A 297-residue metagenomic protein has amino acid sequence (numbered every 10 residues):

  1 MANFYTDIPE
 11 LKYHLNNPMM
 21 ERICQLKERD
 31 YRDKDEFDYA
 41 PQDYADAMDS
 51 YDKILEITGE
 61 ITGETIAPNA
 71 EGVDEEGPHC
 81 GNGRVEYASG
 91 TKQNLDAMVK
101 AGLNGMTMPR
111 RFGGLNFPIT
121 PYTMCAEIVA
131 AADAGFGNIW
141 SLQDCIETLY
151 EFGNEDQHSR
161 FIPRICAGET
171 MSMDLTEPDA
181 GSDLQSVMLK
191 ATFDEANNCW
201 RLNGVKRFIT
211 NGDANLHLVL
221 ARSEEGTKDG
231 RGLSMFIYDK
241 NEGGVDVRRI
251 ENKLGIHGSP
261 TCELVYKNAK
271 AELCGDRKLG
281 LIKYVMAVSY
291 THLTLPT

Functional and structural regions predicted by a protein language model:
M1-F136, D156, R160: Amphipathic, small/basic residue-rich leader segments at the start of a protein or domain
R84-Q93, M106-T107, D174-D194, V205-R207 (+1 more regions): Flexible, glycine/threonine-enriched loop-and-boundary segments that flank and lead into catalytic domains of large
N104, M108, N116, P121-C125 (+7 more regions): Extended, hydrophobic alpha-helical segments in both membrane/secreted and soluble proteins
S141-L142, G153-L189, F193, N198: Internal maturation/activation junctions in enzymes
D179-S182, F208-N211, T227, K253-P260: Short Gly/Pro-enriched turn/cap motifs at secondary-structure boundaries
C199, N203-V245: A short core secondary-structure module
N241-R248, E263-Y290: A glycine-rich, basic-preceded beta-loop-alpha segment at the flavin cofactor/substrate interface of flavin-utilizing
T291-T297: Conserved small/polar residues in nucleotide/adenosyl-binding loops
